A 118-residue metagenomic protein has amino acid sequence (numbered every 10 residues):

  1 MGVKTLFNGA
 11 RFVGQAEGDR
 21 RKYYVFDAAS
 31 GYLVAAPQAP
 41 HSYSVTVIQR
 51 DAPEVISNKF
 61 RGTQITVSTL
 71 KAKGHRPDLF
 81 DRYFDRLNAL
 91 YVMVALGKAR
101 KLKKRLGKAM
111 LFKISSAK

Functional and structural regions predicted by a protein language model:
M1-D81: Short amphipathic alpha-helical interface segments
G2, E54, L87-N88, K101: Generic structural signal for short, flexible, solvent-exposed coil/loop and linker residues
L70, A89, R100, A117-K118: Generic low-polarity alpha-helical segments
D78-L96: Short amphipathic alpha-helical interaction segments
V94-G107: A short, conserved structural fragment
K104-K118: Short, cationic-aromatic polyanion-contact patches
